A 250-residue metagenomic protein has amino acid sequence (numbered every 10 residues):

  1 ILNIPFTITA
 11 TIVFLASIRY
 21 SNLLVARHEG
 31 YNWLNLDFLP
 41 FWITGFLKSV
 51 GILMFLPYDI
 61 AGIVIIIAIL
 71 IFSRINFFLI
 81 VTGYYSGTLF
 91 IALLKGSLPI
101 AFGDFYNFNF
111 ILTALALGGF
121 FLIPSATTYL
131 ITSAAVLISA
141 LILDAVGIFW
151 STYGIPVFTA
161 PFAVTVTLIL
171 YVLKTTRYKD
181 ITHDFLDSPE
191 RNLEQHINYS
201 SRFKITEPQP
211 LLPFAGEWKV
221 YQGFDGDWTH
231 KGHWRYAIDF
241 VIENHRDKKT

Functional and structural regions predicted by a protein language model:
I1-L2, I69-V81, G119-S133: Membrane-helix interface "capping/anchor" motifs
L2-P5, G103-F108, Y129, W150-T165: Loop-to-transmembrane alpha-helix initiation sites
N3-A10, L79-G87, Y129-A140, F162: Central hydrophobic cores of alpha-helical transmembrane segments in multi-pass integral membrane proteins
N3-L56, L186-L193: Long hydrophobic alpha-helical segments that form multi-pass transmembrane helix bundles in integral membrane proteins
Y58-P99: Membrane-helix boundary elements
I66-A68, I91-F121: A structural feature that tracks compact, well-ordered secondary-structure segments with a strong bias toward
V172-L186: Membrane-interface capping segments at transmembrane-helix boundaries
D184-T250: Surface-exposed, glycine-biased beta-strand/turn segments
